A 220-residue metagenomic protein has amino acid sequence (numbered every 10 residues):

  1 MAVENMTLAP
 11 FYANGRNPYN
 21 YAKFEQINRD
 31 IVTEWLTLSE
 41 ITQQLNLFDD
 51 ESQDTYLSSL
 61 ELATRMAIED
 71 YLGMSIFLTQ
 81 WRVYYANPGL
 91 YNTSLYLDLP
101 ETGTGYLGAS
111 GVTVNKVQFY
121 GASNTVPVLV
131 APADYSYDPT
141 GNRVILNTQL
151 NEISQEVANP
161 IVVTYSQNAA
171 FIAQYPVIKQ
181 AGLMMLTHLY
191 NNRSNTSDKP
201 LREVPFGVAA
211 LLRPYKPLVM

Functional and structural regions predicted by a protein language model:
A2-M220: Divalent metal-cofactor coordination and adjacent catalytic microenvironments
